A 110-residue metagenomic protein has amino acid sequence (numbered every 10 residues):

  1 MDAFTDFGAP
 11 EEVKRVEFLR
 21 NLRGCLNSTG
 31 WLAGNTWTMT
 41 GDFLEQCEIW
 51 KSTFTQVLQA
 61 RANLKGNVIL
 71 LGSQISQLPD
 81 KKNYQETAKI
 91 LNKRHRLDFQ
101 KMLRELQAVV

Functional and structural regions predicted by a protein language model:
D2: Residues lining the SAM
T5-F7, W37-D42: Short "lid" loop at the C-terminus of a central beta-strand within the Rossmann-like core of SAM-dependent
F7-K14: Glycine/threonine-rich flexible loop motifs
P10, D42, P79-D80: Secondary-structure boundary/capping motif
K14-S28: A short glycine-rich, Lys/Arg-flanked "PGG" loop and its adjoining helix->strand segment in the class I
L19-R23, L44-L64: Conserved Class I S-adenosyl-L-methionine
T29-T36: Conserved beta-strand signature within the Rossmann-like core of class I S-adenosyl-L-methionine
N67-V110: SAM/dcSAM-binding transferase cores
